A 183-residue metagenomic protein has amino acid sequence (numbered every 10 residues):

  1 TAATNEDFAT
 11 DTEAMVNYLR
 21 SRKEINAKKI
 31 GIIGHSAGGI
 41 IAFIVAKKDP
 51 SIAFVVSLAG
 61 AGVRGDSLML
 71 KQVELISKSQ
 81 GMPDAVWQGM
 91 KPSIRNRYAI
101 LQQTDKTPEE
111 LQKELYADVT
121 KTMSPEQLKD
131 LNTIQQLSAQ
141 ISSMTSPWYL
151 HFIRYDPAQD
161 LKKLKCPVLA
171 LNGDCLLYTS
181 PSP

Functional and structural regions predicted by a protein language model:
A2-S21: Alpha/beta-hydrolase active-site loop
A3-F8, A37, Y149-I153, D160: Extracytoplasmic/periplasmic, Sec-exported soluble proteins
Y18-E74: Primarily recognizes the serine-hydrolase "nucleophile elbow" in alpha/beta-hydrolase and SGNH/GDSL folds
L58-K162: Accessory cap/linker subdomain of secreted extracellular hydrolases
K163-V168: Short, proline-enriched alpha-helix->beta-strand connector loops that line the catalytic pocket of alpha/beta-hydrolase
A170-N172: Short beta-strand/loop motif that positions the catalytic acidic residue of the alpha/beta-hydrolase fold
D174-L176: Acidic beta-to-alpha connecting loop that harbors the catalytic carboxylate
Y178-P183: Conserved small/polar residues in nucleotide/adenosyl-binding loops
